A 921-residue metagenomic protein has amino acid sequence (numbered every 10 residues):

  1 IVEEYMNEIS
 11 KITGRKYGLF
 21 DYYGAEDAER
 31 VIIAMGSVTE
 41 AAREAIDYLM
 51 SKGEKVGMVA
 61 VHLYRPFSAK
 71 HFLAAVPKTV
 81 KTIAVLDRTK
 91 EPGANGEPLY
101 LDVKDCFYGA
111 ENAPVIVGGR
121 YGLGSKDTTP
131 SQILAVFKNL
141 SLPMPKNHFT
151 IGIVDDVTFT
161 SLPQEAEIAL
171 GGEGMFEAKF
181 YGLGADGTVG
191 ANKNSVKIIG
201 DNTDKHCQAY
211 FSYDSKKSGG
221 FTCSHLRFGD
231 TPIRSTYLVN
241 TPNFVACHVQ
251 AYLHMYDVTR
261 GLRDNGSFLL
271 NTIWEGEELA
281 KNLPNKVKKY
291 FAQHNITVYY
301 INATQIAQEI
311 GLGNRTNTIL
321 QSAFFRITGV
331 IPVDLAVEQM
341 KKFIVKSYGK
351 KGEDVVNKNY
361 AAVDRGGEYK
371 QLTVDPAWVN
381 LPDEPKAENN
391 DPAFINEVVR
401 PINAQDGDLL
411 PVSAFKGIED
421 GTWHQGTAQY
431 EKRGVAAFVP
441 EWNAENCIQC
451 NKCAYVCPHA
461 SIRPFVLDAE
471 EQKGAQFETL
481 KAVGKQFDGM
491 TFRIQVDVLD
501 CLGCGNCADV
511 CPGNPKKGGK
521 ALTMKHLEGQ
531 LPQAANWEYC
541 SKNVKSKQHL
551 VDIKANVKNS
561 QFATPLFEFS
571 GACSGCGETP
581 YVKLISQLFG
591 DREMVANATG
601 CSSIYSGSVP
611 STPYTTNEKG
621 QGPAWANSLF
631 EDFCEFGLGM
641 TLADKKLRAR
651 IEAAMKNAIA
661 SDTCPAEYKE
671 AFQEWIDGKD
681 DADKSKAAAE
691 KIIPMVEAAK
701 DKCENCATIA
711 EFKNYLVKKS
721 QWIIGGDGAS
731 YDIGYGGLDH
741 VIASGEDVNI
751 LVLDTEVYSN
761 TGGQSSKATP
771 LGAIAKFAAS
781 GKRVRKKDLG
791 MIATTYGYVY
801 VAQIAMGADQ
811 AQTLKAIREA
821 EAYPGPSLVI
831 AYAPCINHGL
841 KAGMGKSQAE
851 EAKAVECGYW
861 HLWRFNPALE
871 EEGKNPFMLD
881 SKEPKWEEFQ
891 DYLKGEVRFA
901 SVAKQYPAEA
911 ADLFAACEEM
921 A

Functional and structural regions predicted by a protein language model:
I1-E26, G124-S195, G200-K205, Y213 (+1 more regions): Active-site phosphate/pyrophosphate-binding segments
E3-G152, H225-R227, P242-F244, S267-N317 (+4 more regions): Thiamine diphosphate
R43-A45, A69-H71, A94-P98, D127-Q132 (+19 more regions): Short acidic, glycine/serine/threonine-rich loops at helix termini
P66-F67, T82, L86-E97, G172-G184 (+4 more regions): Active-site cofactor/cluster-binding pocket
A69, T160-D264, E578-L584, L588-M594 (+3 more regions): Thiamine diphosphate
F72-E91, F211-V249, E353, V363 (+4 more regions): A structural-propensity feature for long, helix-poor, extended segments
A336-V337, G349-D500, A508-W722, A773 (+5 more regions): Ferredoxin-type iron-sulfur electron-transfer modules and their immediate structural context
